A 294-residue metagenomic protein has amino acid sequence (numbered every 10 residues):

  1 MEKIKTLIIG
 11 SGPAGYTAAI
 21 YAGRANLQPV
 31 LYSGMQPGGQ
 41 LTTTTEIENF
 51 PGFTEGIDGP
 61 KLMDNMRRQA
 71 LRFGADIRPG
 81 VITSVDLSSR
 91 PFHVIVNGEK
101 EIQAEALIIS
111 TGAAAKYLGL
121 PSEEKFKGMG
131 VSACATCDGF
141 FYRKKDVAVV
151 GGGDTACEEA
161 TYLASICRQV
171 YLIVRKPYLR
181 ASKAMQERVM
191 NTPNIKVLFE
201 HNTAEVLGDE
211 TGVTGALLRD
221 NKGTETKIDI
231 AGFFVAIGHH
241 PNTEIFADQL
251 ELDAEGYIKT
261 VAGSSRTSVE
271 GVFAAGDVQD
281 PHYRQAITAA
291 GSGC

Functional and structural regions predicted by a protein language model:
K3-K5, P79, R143-K145, E200 (+1 more regions): Phosphate-coordination loops involved in phosphoryl transfer and adenosine-cofactor binding
I4-F73, K145, C157-K183, M190 (+1 more regions): Beta1-alpha1 glycine-rich phosphate/pyrophosphate-binding loop at the start of Rossmann-like nucleotide-binding domains
G12-P13, Q36, A113-A115, D154-T155 (+1 more regions): Residue-level detector of alpha-helix initiation sites
A70-S89, H93-V96, E101-A104, S165-A262: A Rossmann-like FAD-binding core segment of flavoenzymes
I77-R143: Glycine/small-residue-rich loop that forms an oxyanion/phosphate-binding "nest" at active or ligand-binding sites
A114, G119, K125-F141, I237-T288: FAD-site-proximal beta/loop scaffold in flavoenzymes
T288-C294: An active-site-proximal "capping" alpha-helix that borders the catalytic cofactor pocket
